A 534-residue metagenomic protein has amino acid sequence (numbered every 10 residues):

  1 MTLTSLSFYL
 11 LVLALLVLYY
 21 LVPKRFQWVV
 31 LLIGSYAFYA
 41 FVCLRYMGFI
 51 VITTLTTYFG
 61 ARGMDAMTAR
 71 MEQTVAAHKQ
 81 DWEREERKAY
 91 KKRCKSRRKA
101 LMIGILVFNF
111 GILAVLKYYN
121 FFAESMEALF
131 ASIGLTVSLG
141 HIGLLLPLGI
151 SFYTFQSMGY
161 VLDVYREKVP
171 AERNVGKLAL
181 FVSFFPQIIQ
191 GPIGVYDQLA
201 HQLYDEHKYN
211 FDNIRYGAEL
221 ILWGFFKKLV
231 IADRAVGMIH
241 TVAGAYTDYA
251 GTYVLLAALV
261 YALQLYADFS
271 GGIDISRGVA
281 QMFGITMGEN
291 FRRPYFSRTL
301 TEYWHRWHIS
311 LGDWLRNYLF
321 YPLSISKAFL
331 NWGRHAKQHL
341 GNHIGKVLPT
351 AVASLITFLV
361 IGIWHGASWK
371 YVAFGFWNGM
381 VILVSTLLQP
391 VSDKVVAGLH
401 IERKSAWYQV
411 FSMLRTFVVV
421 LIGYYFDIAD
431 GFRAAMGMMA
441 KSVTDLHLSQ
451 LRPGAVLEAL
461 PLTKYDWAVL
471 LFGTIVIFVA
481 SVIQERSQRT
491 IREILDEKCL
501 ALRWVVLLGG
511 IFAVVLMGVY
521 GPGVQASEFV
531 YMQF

Functional and structural regions predicted by a protein language model:
M1-Q533: Membrane-embedded transmembrane alpha-helical bundles that form the catalytic cores of multi-pass lipid-modifying
